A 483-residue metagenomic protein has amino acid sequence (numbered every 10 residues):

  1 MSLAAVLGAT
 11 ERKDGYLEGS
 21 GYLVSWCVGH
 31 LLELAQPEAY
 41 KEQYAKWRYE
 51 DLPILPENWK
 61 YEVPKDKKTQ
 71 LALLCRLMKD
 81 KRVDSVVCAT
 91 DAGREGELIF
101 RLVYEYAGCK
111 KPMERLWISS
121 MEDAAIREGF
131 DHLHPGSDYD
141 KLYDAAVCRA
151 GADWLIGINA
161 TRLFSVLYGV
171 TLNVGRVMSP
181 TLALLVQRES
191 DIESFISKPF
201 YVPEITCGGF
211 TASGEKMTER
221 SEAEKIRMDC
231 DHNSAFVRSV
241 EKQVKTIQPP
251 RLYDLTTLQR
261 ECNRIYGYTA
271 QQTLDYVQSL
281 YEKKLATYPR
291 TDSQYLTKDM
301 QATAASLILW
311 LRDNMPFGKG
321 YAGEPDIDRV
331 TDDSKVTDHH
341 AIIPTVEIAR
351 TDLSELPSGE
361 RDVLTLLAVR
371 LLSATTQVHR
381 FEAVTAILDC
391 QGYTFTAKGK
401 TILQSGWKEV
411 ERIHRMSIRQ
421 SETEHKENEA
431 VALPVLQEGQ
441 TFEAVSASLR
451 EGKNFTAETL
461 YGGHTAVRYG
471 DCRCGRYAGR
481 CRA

Functional and structural regions predicted by a protein language model:
M1-A150, W154, I418, E422-A432 (+2 more regions): Intrinsically disordered, low-complexity regulatory segments
A5, Y22-L23, L31-K65, R76 (+5 more regions): Long, highly charged, low-complexity internal segments
L7, E11, K81, Y106-K111 (+11 more regions): A generic secondary-structure signal for well-formed alpha-helical elements
T10-G15, G136-K141, R162-S165, S190-F195 (+3 more regions): Active-site phosphate-binding and catalytic loops of NTP-dependent enzymes
T90, R260, R290: Short glycine-centered, acidic/aromatic-flanked micro-motifs in structured strand/loop junctions that mark active-site
A145-V174: Amphipathic alpha-helical segments of the small helical/lid subdomains adjacent to P-loop NTPase cores
Y268-V336, A483: Extended, well-ordered alpha-helical scaffold/bundle regions in very large, multi-domain proteins
P325-E355: Acidic, turn-prone loop/beta-hairpin segments
